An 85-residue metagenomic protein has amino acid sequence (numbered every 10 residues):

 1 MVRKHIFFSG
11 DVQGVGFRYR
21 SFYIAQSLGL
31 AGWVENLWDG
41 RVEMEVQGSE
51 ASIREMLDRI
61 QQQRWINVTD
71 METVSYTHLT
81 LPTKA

Functional and structural regions predicted by a protein language model:
V2-G10: Short glycine-/aliphatic-rich beta-strand segments at the starts of folded cytosolic domains
D11-Q26: Short amphipathic alpha-helix segments
S21, M56-Q62: Short amphipathic alpha-helices in soluble, non-transmembrane regions that often serve as interface/regulatory elements
A31-Q47: Amphipathic, hydrophobic secondary-structure cores in small proteins
Q47-I53: Helix N-cap motif at beta-to-alpha junctions
W65-Y76: Conserved short beta-strand edge segments in small beta-sheet-based binding/regulatory domains
H78-A85: Single conserved hydrophobic/aromatic residue that forms the stacking wall/gate of nucleotide- or nucleobase-binding
